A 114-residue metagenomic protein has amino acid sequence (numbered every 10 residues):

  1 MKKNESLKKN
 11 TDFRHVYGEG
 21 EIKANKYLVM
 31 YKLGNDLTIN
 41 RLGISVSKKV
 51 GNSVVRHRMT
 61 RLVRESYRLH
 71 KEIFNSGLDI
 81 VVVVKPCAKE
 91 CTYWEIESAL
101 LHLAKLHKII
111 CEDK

Functional and structural regions predicted by a protein language model:
M1-K114: Positively charged, solvent-exposed patches that mediate nucleic-acid binding
